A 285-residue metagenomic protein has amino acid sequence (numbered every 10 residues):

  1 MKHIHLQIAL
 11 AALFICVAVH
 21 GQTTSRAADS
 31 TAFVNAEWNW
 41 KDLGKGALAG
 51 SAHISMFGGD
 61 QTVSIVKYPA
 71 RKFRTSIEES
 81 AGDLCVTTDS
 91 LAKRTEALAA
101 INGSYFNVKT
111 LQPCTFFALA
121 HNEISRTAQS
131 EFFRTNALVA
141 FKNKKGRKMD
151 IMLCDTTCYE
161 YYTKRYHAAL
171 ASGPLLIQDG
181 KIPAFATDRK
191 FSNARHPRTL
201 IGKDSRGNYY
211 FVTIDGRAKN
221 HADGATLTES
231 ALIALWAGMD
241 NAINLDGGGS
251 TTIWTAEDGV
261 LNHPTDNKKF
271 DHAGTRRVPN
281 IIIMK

Functional and structural regions predicted by a protein language model:
M1-S30: Bacterial Sec-dependent N-terminal signal peptides
Q22-D150: Zymogen propeptides
Q61-V63, R94-T95, A171, H196-R198 (+1 more regions): Extracytoplasmic
Y68-A70, A140-K148, Q178-G180, K203-G207 (+1 more regions): Short acidic-glycine loop/turn motifs at beta-strand connectors
E79-L84, C154-Y161, I214-K219: Short, solvent-exposed aromatic-acidic interface loops
L98-N102, V139-A140, G202, Y210-V212 (+1 more regions): Structural recognition of the beta-strand scaffold that forms the well-ordered cores of secreted hydrolase catalytic
T110-F133, A186-K203, F211-A237, S250-K285: Conserved, well-ordered active-site substructure
R165-D188: Short, conserved active-site entrance elements at the starts or edges of catalytic domains
